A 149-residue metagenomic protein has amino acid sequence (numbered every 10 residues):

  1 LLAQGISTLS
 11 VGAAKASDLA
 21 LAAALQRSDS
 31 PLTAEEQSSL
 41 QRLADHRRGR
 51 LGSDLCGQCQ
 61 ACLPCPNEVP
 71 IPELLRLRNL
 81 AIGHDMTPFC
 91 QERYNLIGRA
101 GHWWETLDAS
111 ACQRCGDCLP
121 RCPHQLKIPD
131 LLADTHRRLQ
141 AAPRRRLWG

Functional and structural regions predicted by a protein language model:
L1-G149: Structured C-terminal cap/extension of enzyme domains
